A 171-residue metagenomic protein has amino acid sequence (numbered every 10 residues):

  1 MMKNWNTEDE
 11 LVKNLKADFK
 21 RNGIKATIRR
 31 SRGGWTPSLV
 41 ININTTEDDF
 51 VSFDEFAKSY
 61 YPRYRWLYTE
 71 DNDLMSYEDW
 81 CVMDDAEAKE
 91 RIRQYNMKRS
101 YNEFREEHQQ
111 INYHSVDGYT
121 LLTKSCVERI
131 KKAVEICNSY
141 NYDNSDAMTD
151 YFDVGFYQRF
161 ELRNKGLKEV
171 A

Functional and structural regions predicted by a protein language model:
M1-V12: A short, highly charged nucleic-acid-interacting micro-segment common to nuclease and nuclease-linked defense proteins
V12-E55: Amphipathic, interaction-prone secondary-structure segments
T36, E47-A171: Intrinsically disordered, low-complexity regulatory regions enriched in serine/threonine/proline and acidic residues
